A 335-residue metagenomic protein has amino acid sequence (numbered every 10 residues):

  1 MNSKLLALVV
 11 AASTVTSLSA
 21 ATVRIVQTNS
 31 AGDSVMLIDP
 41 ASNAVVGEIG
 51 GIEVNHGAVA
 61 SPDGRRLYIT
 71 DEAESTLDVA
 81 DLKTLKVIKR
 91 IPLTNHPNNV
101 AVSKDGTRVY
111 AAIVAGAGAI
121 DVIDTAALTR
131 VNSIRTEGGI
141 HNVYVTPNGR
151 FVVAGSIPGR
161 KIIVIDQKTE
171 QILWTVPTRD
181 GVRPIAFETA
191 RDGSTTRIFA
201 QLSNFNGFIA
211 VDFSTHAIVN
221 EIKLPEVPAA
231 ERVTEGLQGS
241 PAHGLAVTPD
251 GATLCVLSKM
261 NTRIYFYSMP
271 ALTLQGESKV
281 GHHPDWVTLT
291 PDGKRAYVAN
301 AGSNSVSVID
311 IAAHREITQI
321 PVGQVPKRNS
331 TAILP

Functional and structural regions predicted by a protein language model:
M1-A7: Bacterial N-terminal signal peptides that target proteins for export
V10: Short amphipathic recognition helices of helix-turn-helix/homeodomain-type DNA-binding modules
S13-P335: Predominantly soluble domains enriched in secretory-pathway, periplasmic, or organellar proteins
